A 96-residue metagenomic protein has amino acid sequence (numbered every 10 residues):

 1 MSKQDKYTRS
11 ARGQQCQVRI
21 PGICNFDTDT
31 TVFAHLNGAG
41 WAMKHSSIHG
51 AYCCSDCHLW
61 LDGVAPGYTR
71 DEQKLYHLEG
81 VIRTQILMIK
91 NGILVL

Functional and structural regions predicted by a protein language model:
S2-V32, C54: Short cysteine-rich loop/turn motifs with clustered Cys
P21, G38-W41: Short beta-turn/strand-loop junction motif enriched in small, turn-promoting residues
C24-L36, D62-G67: Short Cys/His-rich "knuckle" micro-motifs
L36, D56-C57: Residues immediately flanking
G40-I48, L59-L96: Polybasic, low-complexity binding patches
A51: Active-site cofactor/substrate anionic-group-binding motifs, chiefly glycine- and Lys/Arg-rich phosphate-binding loops
